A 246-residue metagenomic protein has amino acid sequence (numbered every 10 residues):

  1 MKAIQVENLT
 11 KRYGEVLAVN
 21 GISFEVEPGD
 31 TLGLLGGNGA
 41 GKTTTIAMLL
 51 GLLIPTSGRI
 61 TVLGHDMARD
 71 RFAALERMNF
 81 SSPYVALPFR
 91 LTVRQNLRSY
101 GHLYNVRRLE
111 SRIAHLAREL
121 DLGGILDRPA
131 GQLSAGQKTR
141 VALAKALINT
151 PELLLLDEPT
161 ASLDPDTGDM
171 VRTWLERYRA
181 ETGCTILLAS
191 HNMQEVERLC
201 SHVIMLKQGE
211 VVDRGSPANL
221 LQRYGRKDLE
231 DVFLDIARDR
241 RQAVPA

Functional and structural regions predicted by a protein language model:
R98, H102-I125: Conserved ABC ATPase "signature" region
P129-L133: Conserved ABC ATPase signature
T150: Conserved catalytic motifs of ABC-family nucleotide-binding domains
L154-E158: Catalytic Walker B motif of ABC-type/P-loop ATPase nucleotide-binding domains
D169-E181: Helical segment within the ABC ATPase nucleotide-binding domain
R214-G215: ABC ATPase "signature
